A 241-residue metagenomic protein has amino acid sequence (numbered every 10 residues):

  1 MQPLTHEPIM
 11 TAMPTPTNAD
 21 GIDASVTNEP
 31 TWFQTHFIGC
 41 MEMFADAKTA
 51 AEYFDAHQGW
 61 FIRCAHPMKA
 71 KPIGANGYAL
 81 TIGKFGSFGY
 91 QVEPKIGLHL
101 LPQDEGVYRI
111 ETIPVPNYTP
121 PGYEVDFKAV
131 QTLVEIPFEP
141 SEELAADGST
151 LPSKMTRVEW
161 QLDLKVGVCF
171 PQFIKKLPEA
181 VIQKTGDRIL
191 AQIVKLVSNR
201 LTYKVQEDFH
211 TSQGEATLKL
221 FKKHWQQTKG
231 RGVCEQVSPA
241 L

Functional and structural regions predicted by a protein language model:
Q2-G21, H210-L241: Charge-rich (especially acidic), low-complexity segments
Q2-Q91, G97-H99: Hydrophobic ligand-binding cavity/cleft-lining segments
G39-A47, K84-F88, P94, L100-G106 (+4 more regions): Beta-strand elements of well-folded, non-transmembrane domains
H57, T112-P114: Acidic, aromatic-enriched beta-alpha/helix-loop junctions
I62-M68, L98, E124-E135, R157-V166 (+5 more regions): Domain-wide signal for the mature, well-folded portions of proteins, strongly enriched in nucleus-encoded organellar
A70-N76, L101-E105, T150-K154: Short, ordered beta-strand-loop transition motifs
P120-D187: Beta-strand/loop substructures that line and gate deep hydrophobic ligand-binding cavities in soluble
L177-G230: A conserved amphipathic terminal alpha-helix motif
